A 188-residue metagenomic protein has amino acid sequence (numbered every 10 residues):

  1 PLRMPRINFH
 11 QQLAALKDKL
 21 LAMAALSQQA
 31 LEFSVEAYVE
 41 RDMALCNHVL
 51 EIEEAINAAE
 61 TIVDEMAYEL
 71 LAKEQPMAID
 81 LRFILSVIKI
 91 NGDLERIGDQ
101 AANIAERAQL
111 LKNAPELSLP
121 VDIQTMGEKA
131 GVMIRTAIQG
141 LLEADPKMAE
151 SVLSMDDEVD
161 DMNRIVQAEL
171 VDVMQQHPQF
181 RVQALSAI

Functional and structural regions predicted by a protein language model:
L2-I188: Cytosolic, long alpha-helical scaffolding segments
